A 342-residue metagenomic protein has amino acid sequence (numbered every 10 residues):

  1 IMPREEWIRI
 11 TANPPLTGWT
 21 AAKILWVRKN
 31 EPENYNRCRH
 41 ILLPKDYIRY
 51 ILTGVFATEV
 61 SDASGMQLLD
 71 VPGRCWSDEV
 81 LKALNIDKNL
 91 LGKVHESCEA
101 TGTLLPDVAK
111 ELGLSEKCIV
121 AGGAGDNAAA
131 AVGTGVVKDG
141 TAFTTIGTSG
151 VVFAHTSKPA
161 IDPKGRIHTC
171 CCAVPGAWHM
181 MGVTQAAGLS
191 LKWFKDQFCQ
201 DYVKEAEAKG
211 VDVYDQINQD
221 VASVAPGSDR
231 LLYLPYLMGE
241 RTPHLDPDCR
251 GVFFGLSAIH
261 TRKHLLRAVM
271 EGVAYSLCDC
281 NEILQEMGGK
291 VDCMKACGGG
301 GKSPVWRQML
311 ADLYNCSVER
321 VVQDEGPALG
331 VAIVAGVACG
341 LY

Functional and structural regions predicted by a protein language model:
M2-T58, Q67-N85, H95, G102 (+1 more regions): Active-site core segments that coordinate phosphate-bearing ligands/cofactors across diverse enzyme families
S64: Active-site-proximal beta-alpha loop/turn segments in soluble metabolic enzymes
N89-L91: A conserved beta-strand/loop element that lines the FAD pocket in flavoprotein oxidoreductases
